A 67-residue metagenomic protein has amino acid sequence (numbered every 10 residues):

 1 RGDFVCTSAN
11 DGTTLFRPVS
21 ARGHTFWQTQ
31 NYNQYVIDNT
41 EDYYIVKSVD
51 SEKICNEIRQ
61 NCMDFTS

Functional and structural regions predicted by a protein language model:
R1-P18: Short N-terminal "domain-start" leader segments that mark the transition from disordered tails or signal peptides into
T13-Y43: Glycine-rich loop/turn
V36-S67: Short, compact, well-ordered microdomains
